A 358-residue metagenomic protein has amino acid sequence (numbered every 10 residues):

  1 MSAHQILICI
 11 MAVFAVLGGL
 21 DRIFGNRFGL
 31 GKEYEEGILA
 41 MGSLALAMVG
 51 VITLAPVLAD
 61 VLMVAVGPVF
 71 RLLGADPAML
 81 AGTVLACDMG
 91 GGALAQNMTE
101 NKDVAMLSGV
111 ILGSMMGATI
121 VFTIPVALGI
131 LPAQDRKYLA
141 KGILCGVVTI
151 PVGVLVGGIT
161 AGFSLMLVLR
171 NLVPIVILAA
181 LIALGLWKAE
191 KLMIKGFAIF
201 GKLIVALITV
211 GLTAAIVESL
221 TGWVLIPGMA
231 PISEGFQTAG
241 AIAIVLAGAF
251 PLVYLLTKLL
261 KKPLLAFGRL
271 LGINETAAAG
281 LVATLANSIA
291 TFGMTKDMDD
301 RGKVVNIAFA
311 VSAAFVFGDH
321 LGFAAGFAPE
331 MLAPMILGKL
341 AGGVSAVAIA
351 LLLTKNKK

Functional and structural regions predicted by a protein language model:
M1-G50, L107-M116, I120-P251, L321 (+1 more regions): Signature of multi-pass transmembrane helix bundles
F28, K32, I52, P56 (+5 more regions): Short helix-terminus and kink motifs of transmembrane alpha helices, predominantly at the cytoplasmic interface
L30, G42, L62, V224-G228 (+4 more regions): Alpha-helical multipass membrane-protein architecture
K32-A40, G67-L72, E234, K262-I273: Short amphipathic alpha-helical coupling elements at transmembrane boundaries
T53-V61, L94-K102, I159-A161, L220-V224: Transmembrane alpha-helix boundary signature
L58-D76: Interfacial/capping segments of alpha-helical transmembrane domains
L73-T149, N274-A328: Alpha-helical membrane segments and immediately flanking helix-loop junctions that form or couple to the substrate/ion
A249, P263-R269, T276-L281, A286: Intrinsically disordered, low-complexity segments enriched in Gly and acidic/Ser/Thr residues that form flexible
